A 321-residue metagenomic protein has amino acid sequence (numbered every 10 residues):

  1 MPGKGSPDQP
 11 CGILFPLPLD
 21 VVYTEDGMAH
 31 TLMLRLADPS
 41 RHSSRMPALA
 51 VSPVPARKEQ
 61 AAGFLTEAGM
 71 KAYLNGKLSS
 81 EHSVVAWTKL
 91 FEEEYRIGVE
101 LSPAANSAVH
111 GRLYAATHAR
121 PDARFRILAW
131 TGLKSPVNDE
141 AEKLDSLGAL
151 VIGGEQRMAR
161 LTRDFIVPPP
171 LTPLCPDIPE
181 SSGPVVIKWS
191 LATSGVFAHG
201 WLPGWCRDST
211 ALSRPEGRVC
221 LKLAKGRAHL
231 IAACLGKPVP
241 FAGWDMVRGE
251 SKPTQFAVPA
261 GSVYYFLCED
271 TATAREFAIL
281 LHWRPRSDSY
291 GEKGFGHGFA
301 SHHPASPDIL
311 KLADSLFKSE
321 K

Functional and structural regions predicted by a protein language model:
M1-K321: Conserved active-site/ligand-binding neighborhood in enzyme cores
